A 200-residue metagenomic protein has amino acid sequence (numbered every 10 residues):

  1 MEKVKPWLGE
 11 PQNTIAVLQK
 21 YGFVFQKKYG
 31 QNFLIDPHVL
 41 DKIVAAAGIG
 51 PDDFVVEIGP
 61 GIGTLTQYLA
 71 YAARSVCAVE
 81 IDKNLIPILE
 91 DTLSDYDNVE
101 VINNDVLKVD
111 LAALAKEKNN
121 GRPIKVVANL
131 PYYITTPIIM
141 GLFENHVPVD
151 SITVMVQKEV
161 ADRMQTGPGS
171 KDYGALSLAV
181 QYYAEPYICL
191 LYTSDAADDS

Functional and structural regions predicted by a protein language model:
M1-S194: Catalytic cores of RNA-modifying enzymes
D195-S200: A short, hydrophobic C-terminal helix/tail in secreted or cell-surface proteins
